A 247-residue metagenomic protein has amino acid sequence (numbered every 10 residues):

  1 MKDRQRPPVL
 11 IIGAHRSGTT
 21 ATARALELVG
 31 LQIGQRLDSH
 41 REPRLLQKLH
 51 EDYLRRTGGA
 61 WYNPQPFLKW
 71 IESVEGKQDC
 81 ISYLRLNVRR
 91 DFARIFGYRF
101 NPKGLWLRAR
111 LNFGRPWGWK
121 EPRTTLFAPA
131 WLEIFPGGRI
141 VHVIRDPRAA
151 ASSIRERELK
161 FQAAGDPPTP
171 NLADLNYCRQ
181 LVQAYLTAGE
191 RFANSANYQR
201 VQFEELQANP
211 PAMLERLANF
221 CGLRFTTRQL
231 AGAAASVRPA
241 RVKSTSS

Functional and structural regions predicted by a protein language model:
M1-R99: PAPS-dependent sulfotransferase catalytic core
L28, I33, A149, A208 (+1 more regions): Active-site micro-motifs of SAM-dependent methyltransferase domains
L31, L159-K160, P239: Residue-level marker of structural boundaries
Q35-D38, G222-A233: Short, surface-exposed acidic
H40, P147, E205-Q207, G232 (+1 more regions): Residue-level detector of flexible, active-site-proximal loop/helix-junction positions within diverse enzyme catalytic
P43-Q65, A164-P167, L172-C178, L230-S247: PAPS-dependent sulfotransferase catalytic core
L105-R228, S246: PAPS-dependent sulfotransferase catalytic domain
